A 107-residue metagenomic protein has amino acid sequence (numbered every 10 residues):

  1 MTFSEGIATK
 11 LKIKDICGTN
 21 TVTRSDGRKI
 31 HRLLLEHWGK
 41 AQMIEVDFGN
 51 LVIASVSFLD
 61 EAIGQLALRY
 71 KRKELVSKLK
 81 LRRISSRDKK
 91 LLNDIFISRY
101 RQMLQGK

Functional and structural regions predicted by a protein language model:
M1-L11: Flexible, glycine-/charge-rich segments associated with ATP-binding catalytic modules
I16-M43, F48-I97: Amphipathic alpha-helical interaction surfaces in cytosolic regulatory modules
I97-M103: Helix-rich interaction surfaces within compact, conserved domain-sized segments that mediate assembly or partner
G106-K107: A cross-taxonomic marker for long C-terminal extensions/tails that follow the last structured domain
